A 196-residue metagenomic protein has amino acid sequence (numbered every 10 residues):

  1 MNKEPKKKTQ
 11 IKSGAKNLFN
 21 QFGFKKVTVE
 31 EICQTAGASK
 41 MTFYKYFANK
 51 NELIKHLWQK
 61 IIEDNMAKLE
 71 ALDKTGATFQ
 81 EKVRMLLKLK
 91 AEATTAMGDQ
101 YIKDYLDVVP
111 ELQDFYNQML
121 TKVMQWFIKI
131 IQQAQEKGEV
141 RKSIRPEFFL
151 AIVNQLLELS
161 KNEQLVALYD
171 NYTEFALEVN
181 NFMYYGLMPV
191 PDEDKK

Functional and structural regions predicted by a protein language model:
M1-F22, K26-T35, E52: Basic, helix-initiating cap at the start of DNA-binding domains
E4-K7, P146-L150, Y172-A176: Short amphipathic alpha-helix in the helical subdomain of ABC transporter nucleotide-binding domains
G37-F47: Short hydrophobic/aromatic patch on the recognition helix
L53-I61: Alpha-helical DNA-contacting segments of helix-turn-helix folds
H56, A67-A96, L150-V153: Hydrophobic alpha-helical connector segments
M85, E92, Q125, K129-K137 (+3 more regions): C-terminal peripheral helix-coil segments that are non-catalytic and often amphipathic
A91-I128: Short secondary-structure transition hinges
